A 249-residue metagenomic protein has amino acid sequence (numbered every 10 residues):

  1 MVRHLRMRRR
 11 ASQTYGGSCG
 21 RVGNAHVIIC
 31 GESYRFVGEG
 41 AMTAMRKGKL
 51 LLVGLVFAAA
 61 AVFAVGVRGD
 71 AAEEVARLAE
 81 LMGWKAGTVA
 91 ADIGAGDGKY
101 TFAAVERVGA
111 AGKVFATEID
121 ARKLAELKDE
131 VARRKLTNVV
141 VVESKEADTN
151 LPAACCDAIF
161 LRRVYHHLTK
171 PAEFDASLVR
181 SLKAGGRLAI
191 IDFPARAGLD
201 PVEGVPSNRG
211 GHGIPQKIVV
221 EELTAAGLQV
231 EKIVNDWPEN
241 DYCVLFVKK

Functional and structural regions predicted by a protein language model:
G87-G96: Conserved class I S-adenosyl-L-methionine
A90, I159-F160: Hydrophobic beta-strand segment of the Class I
V105, A172-R187: A short glycine-rich, Lys/Arg-flanked "PGG" loop and its adjoining helix->strand segment in the class I
L124, R187-P215: Conserved class I S-adenosyl-L-methionine
R134-E146: Conserved SAM-binding strand-loop segment of SAM-dependent methyltransferases
T149-I159: A short acidic, Gly/Pro-enriched loop at the edge of an enzyme's catalytic core that lines a small-molecule cofactor
E231-K249: Core SAM-dependent methyltransferase catalytic element
